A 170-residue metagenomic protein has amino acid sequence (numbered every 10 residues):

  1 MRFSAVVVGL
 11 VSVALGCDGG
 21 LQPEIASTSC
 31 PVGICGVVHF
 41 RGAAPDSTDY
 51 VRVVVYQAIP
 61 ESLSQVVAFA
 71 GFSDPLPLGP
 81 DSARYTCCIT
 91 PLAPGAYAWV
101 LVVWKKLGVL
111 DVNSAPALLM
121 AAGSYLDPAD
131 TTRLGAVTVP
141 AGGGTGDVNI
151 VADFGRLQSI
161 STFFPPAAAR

Functional and structural regions predicted by a protein language model:
M1-V7: Bacterial N-terminal signal peptides that target proteins for export
V13-G16: C-terminal motif of bacterial Sec signal peptides marking the signal peptidase cleavage site
G19, K106-R156: Structured interaction patches on ligand/partner-binding surfaces of diverse proteins
L21-I34: Short, low-complexity, disordered segments immediately C-terminal to signal peptides in bacterial exported proteins
V32-F40, V53: A short, amphipathic beta-strand motif
G42-G71: Short, ordered, surface-exposed loop/turn motifs in non-cytosolic proteins
D81-A98, V102-L107: Short Pro-Gly-centered beta-turn/loop motif in secreted/extracellular proteins
